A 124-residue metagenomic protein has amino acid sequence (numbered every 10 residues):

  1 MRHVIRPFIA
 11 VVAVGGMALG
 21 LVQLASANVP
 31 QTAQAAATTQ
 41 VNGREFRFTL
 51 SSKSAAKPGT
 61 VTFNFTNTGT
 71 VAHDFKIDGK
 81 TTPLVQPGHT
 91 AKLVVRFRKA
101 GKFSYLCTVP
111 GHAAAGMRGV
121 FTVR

Functional and structural regions predicted by a protein language model:
M1-V12: Bacterial N-terminal signal peptides that target proteins for export
P7, L24, N28-G69: N-terminal, post-signal-peptide metal-ligating segments of extracellular/periplasmic oxidoreductases, dominated by
A10-G20: Bacterial N-terminal signal peptides
A25-N42, R47, P87-R124: Extracellular/periplasmic metallocenter environments
S51-V71, K92-K99, F103-S104, V123: Beta-strand cores of secreted/periplasmic/IMS beta-sandwich domains, seen most often in copper-related folds
F65, I77-G79, V109: Residue-level recognition of conserved beta-strand positions in structured domain cores
T70-P87, A115-V120: Histidine- and aromatic-enriched segments that form or immediately flank copper-ligand environments
